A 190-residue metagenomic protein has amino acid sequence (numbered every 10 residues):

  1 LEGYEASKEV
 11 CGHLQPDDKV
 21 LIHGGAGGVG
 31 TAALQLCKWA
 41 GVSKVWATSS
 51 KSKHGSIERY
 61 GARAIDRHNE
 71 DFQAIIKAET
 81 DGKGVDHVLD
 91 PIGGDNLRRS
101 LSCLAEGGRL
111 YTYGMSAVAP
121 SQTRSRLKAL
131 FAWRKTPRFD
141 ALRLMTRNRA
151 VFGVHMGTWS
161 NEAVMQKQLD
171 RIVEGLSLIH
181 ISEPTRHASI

Functional and structural regions predicted by a protein language model:
L1-E70, A74: Mid-domain Rossmann-like dinucleotide-binding core that forms the NAD(H)/NADP(H) cofactor-binding site
G24, I92, G114: Active-site beta-alpha turn of Rossmann-fold NAD(P)-dependent dehydrogenases/reductases
A33, I76, I172, I181: Aromatic/hydrophobic pocket-lining residues that form π-stacking "cages" and hydrophobic walls in ligand
V42, D95-S177: Glycine-rich phosphate-binding loop and adjacent beta-alpha segment of Rossmann(oid) nucleotide-cofactor-binding
F72-G82: Short amphipathic alpha-helix with an adjacent loop that forms part of the alpha/beta core around
V88-L89: N-terminal Rossmann-like NAD(P) cofactor-binding module of classical short-chain dehydrogenase/reductase
I179-I190: Single conserved hydrophobic/aromatic residue that forms the stacking wall/gate of nucleotide- or nucleobase-binding
